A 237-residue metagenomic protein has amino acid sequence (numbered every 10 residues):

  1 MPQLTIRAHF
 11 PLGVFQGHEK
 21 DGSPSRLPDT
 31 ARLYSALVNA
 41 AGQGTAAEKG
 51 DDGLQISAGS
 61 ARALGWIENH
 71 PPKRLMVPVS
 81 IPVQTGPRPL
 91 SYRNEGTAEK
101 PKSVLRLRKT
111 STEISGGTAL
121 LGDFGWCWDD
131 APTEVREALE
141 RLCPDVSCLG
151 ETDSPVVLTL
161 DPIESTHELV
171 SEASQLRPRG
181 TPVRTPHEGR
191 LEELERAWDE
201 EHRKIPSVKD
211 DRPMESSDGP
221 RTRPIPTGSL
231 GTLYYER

Functional and structural regions predicted by a protein language model:
M1-R237: RNA-interacting cores
